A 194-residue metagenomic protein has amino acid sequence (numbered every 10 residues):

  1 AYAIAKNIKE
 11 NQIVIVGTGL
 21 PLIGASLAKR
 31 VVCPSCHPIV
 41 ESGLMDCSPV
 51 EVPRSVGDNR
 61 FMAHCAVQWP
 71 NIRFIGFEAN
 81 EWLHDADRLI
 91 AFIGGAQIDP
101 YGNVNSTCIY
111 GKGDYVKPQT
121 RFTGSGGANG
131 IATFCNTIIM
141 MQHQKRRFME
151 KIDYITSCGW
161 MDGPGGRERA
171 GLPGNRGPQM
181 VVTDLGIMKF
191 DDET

Functional and structural regions predicted by a protein language model:
A1, C47-T194: Conserved phosphate- and dinucleotide-binding cores of soluble alpha/beta proteins, encompassing both enzyme active
A1-Q68: N-terminal active-site beta-alpha-beta segment that forms phosphate/nucleotide-binding and substrate-recognition loops
